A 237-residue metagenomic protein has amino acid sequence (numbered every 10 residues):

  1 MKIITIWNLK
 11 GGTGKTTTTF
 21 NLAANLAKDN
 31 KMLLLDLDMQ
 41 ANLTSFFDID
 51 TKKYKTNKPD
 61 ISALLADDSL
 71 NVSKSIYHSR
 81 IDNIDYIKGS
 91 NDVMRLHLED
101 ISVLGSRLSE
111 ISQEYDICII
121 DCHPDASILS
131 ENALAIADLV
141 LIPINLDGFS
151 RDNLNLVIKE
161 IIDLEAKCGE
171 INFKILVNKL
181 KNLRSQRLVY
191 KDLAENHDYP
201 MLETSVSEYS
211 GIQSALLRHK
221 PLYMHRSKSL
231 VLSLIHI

Functional and structural regions predicted by a protein language model:
M1-I235: P-loop NTP-binding core
